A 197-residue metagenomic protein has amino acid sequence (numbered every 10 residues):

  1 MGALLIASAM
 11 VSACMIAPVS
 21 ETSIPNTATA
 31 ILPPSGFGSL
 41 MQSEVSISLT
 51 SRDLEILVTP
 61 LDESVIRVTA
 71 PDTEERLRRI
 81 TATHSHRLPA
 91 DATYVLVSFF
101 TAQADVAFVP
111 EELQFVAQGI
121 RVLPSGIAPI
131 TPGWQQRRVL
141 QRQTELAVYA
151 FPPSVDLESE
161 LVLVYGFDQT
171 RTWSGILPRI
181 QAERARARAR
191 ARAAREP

Functional and structural regions predicted by a protein language model:
M1-A3: Bacterial N-terminal signal peptides that target proteins for export
V11-A13: C-terminal motif of bacterial Sec signal peptides marking the signal peptidase cleavage site
M15-P197: Conserved functional micro-motifs across diverse proteins
